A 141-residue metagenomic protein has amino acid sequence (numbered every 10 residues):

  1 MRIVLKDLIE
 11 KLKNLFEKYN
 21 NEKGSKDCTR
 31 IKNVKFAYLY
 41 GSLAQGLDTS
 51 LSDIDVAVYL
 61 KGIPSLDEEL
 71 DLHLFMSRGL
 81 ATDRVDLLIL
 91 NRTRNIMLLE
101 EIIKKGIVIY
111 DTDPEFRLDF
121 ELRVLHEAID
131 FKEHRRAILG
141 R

Functional and structural regions predicted by a protein language model:
M1-F36, A44-G46, I63-R141: Catalytic core of pol beta-like nucleotidyltransferases
T49-S52: Short glycine/proline-enriched turns and hinge-like loops at secondary-structure junctions
A57-K61: Short hydrophobic/aromatic beta-strand micro-patches that form the beta-sheet surface supporting nucleotide- or nucleic
